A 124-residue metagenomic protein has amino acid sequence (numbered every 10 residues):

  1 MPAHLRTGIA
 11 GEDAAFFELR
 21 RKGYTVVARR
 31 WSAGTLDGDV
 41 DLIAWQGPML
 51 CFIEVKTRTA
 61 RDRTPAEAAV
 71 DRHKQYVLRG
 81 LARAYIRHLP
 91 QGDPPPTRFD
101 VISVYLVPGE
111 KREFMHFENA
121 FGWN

Functional and structural regions predicted by a protein language model:
M1-R30: Acidic-basic catalytic patches of nuclease active cores, encompassing PD-(D/E)XK and other metal-cofactor nuclease
P2, G34, T57-P108: Catalytic cores of nucleic-acid endonucleases
A15, L36-G38: N-terminal polybasic phosphate/anion-binding patch
V26-A28, F52, F99: Hydrophobic residues on conserved beta-strands that form the core of alpha/beta folds
G38-V40, T97-F99, R112: Change "...and in nucleic-acid phosphodiester-cleaving endonucleases..." to "...and in nucleic-acid processing enzymes
V40-R63, L78: Conserved catalytic cores of phosphodiester-cleaving nucleases, focusing on short active-site segments
V104-N124: Short, low-complexity, polybasic intrinsically disordered segments
